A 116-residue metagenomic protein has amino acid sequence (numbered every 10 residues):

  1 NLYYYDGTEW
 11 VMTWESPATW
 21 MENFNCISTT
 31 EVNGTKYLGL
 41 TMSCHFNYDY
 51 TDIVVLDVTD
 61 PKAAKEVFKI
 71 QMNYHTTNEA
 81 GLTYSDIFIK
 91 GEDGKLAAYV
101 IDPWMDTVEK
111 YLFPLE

Functional and structural regions predicted by a protein language model:
N1-T30: Eukaryotic tandem repeat interaction scaffolds
N1-Y3, T51-V54, T107-Y111: A short loop-to-beta-strand structural motif that recurs across blades of beta-propeller domains
Y5-E9, V58-K62, P114-E116: Short loop/turn segments that connect beta-strands within beta-propeller blades
V11-A18, K65-T77: A short beta-strand motif characteristic of beta-propeller blades
W20-T30, T76-I89: Repeated scaffold domains used in trafficking and secretory/extracellular systems, primarily beta-propellers
N33-L40, A64, D93-Y99: Entry beta-strands of beta-propeller and related beta-repeat scaffolds
S43-D49, W104-T107: Short glycine/acidic-enriched loop and turn motifs that connect beta-strands
L82-E116: Blade-level signature of beta-propeller repeat domains, shared across WD40, Kelch, NHL, RCC1 and BNR/Asp-box propellers
